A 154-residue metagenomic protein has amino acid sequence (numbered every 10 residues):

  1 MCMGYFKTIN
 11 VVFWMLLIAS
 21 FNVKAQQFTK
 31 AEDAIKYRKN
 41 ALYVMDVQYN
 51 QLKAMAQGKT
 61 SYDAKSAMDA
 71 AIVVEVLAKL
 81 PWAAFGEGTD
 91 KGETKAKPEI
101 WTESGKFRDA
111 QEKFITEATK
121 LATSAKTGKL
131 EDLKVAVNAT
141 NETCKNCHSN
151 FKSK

Functional and structural regions predicted by a protein language model:
M1-M3, Q26, K154: Absolute protein N-terminus
C2-V11: Bacterial N-terminal signal peptides that target proteins for export
N10-S20: Bacterial N-terminal signal peptides
F21-A25: Sec/Tat signal peptide C-region and signal peptidase I cleavage site
Q26-E32: Extreme N-terminal tail/first-helix region
E32-K154: Sequence context surrounding c-type heme c attachment/ligation sites in exported
